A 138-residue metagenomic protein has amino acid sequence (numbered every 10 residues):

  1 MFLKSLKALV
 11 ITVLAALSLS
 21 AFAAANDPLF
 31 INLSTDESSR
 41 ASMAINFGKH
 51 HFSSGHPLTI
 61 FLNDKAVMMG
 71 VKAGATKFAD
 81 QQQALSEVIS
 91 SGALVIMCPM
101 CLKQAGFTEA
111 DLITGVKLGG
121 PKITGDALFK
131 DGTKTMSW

Functional and structural regions predicted by a protein language model:
M1-V10: Bacterial N-terminal signal peptides that target proteins for export
V13-A16: Repetitive helical segments and hydrophobic/amphipathic motifs
S18-S20: N-terminal signal peptide c-region/cleavage motif recognized by signal peptidases
A23-W138: Secreted/extracellular ectodomain signature
